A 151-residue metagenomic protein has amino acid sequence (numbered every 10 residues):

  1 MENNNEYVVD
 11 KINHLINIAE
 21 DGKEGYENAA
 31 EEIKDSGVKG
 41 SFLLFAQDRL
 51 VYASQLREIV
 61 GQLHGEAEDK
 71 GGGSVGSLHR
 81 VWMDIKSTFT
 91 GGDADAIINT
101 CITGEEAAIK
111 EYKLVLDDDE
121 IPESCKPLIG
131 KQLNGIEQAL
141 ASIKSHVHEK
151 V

Functional and structural regions predicted by a protein language model:
E2-K34, A96-E120: Alpha-helical bundle segments that constitute or directly flank the non-heme di-iron/ferroxidase center
V8-L15, S36-S54, I97-T100, S124-I136: Alpha-helical scaffold segments that form or flank carboxylate-/histidine-based iron centers
L15, G22, A29, Y52 (+6 more regions): Amphipathic alpha-helices that form helix-helix packing interfaces
Y26-I33, V60-L63, F89, L116-D119 (+1 more regions): Secondary-structure edge/capping motif, primarily at the C-terminal ends of alpha-helices and the immediately following
K39-V75, H146-K150: Conserved alpha-helical segments that form or flank metal/cofactor-binding pockets of metalloenzymes
E58-A96, T100-T103, A107-I109: Carboxylate-rich helix-loop segments that flank metal/cofactor sites and access channels in metalloenzymes
I97, C101-V151: Preference for long, well-ordered alpha-helical segments
